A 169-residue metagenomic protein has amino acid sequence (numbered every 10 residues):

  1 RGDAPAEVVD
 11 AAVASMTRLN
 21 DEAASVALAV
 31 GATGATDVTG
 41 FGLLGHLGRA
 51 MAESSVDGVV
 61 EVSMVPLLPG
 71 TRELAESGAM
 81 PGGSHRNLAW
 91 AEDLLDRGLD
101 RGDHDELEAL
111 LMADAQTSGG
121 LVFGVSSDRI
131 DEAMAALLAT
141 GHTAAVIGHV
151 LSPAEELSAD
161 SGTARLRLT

Functional and structural regions predicted by a protein language model:
R1-T169: Helix-biased detector of long, well-ordered alpha-helical tracts
